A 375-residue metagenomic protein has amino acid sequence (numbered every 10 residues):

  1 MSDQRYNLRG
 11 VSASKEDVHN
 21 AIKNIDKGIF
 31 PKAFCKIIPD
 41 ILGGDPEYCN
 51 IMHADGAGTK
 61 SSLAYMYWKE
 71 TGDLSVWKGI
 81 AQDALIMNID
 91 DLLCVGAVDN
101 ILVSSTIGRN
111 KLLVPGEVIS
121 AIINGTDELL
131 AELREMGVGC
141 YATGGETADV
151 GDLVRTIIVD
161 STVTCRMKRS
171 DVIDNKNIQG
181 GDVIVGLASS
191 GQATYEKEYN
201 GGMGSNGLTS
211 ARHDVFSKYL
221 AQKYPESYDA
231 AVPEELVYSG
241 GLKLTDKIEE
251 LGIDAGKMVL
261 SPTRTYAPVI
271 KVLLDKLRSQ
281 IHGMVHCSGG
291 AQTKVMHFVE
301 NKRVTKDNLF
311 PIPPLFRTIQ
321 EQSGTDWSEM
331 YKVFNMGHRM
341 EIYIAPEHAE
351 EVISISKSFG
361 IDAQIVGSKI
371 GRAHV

Functional and structural regions predicted by a protein language model:
M1-H374: Helix-biased detector of long, well-ordered alpha-helical tracts
